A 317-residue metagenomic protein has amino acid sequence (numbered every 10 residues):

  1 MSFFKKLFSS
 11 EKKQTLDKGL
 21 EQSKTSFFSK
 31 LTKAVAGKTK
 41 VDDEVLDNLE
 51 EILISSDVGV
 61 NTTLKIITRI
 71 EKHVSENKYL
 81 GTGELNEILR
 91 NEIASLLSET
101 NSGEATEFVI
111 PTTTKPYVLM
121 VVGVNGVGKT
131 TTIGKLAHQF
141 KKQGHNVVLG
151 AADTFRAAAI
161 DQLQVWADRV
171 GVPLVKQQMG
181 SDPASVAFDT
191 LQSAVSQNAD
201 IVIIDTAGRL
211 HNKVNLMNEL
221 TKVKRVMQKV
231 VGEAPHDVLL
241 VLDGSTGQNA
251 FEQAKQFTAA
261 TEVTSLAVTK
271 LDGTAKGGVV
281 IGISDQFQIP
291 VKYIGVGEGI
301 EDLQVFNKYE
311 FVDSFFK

Functional and structural regions predicted by a protein language model:
F3, A105-E107, L136, E252-A254 (+1 more regions): Short beta-alpha junctions and helix-cap segments that line functional grooves
F3-S10, F28, V35-A36: Short, aromatic- and cysteine-enriched interfacial helices/patches that mediate contacts at lipid membranes
F4, S10-L16, E21: Switch/coupling subdomain of P-loop NTPase systems
D17-A152, A159-M179, A187-V195, A199-I204: Primarily NTPase-proximal linker/entry elements flanking Walker-type ATP/GTP-binding cores
V60-T62, R156, D272, I300: Short hydrophobic/aromatic residue motifs in ordered secondary structure
D153-T154, G244: Residue-level signal for short, function-critical loop segments
Q162, D182-Q197, H211-K317: Conserved catalytic-core segment of NTP-binding enzymes
A207-R209: Short glycine-rich anion-binding loops that position phosphate/pyrophosphate groups of nucleotides and phosphorylated
